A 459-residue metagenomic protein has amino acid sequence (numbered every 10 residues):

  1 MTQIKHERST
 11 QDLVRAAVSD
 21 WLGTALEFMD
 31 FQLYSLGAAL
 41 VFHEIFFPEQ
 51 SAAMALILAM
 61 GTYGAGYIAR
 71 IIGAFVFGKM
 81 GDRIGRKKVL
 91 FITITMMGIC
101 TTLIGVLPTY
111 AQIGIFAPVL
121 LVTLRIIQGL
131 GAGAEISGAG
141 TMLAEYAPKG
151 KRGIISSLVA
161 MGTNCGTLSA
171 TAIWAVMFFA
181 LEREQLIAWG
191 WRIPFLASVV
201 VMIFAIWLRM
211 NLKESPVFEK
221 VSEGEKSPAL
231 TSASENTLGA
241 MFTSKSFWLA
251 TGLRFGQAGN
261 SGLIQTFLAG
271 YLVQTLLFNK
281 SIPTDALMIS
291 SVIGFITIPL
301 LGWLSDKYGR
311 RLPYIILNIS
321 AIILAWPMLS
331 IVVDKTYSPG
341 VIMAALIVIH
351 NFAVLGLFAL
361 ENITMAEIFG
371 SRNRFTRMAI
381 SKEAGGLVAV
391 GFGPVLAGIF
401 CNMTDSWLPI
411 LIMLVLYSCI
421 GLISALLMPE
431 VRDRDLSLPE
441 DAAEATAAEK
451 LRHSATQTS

Functional and structural regions predicted by a protein language model:
S35-L36, S244-G294, V390-G393: Extracytoplasmic gate region of multi-pass secondary transporters
A38-I72: Extracellular/periplasmic helix-loop-helix junction of adjacent transmembrane segments in MFS-like secondary
M60-K79, I99-C100, M288-L301: Central cavity-lining transmembrane alpha-helices of secondary-active solute carriers, predominantly the Major
R83-I94, K307-I319: Cytoplasmic membrane-interface "Motif A"-like loop-to-helix N-cap segments of 12-TM Major Facilitator Superfamily
T95-I113, S320-T336: C-terminal ends and interior cores of transmembrane alpha-helices in multi-pass membrane transporters/permeases
I154-F178, V201, K382-G393: Glycine-rich segments within core transmembrane alpha-helices of 12-TM secondary carriers
R311-L360: C-terminal transmembrane helical hairpin of 12-TM major facilitator-type secondary transporters
S371-T404: A late C-terminal transmembrane helix in Major Facilitator Superfamily
